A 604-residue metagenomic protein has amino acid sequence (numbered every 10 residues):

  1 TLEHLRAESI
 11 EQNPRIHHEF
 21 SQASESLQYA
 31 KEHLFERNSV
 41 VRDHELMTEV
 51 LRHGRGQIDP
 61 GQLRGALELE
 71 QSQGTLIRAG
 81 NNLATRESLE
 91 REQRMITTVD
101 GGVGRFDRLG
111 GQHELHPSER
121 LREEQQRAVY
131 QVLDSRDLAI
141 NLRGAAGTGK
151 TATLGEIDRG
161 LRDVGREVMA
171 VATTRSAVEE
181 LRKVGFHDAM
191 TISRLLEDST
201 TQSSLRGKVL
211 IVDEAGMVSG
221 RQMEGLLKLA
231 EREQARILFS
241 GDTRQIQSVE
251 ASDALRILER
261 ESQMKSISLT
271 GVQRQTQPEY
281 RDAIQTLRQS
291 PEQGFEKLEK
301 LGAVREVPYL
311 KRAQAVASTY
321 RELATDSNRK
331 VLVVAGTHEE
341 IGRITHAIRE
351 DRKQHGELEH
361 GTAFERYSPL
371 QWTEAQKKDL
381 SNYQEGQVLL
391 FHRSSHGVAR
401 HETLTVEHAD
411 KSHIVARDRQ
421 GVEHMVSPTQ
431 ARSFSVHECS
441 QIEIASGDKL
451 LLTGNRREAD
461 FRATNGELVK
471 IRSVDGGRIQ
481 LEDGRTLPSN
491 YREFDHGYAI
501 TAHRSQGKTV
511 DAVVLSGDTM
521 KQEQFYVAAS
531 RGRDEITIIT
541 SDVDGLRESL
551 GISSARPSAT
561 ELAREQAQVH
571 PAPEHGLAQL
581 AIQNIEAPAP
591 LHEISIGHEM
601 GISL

Functional and structural regions predicted by a protein language model:
T1-L604: Conserved ATP-binding/catalytic motifs of P-loop helicase motor domains
